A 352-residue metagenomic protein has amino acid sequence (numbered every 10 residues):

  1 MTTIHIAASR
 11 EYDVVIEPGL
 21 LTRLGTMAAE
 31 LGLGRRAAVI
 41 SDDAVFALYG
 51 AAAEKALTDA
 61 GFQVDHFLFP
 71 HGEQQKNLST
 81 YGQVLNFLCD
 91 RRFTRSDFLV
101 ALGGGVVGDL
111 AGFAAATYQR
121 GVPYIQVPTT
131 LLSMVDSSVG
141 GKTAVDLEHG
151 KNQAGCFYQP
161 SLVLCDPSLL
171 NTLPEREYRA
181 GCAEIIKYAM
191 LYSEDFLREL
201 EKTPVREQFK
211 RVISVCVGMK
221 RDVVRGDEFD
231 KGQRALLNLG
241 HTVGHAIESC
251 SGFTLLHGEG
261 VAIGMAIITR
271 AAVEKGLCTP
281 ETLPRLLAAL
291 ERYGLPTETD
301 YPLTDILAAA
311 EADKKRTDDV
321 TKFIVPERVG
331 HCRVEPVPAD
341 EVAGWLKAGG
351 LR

Functional and structural regions predicted by a protein language model:
M1-D97: ATP/NTP phosphate-donor binding region
V15, F113-E201: A glycine/threonine-rich phosphate-anchoring loop and its flanking beta-alpha core in nucleotide/phosphate-binding
L31-G32, R92-T94, T117-Y118, D146-L147 (+4 more regions): Solvent-exposed alpha-helices and their adjacent loops that cap or buttress functional pockets in soluble metabolic
L85-L102, A111-Q126: Non-catalytic interfacial helical region
V106-F113, M134, A246: Short glycine/serine/threonine-rich phosphate/pyrophosphate-binding segments that cradle anionic phosphate groups
A183-I185, L277-R352: C-terminal charged capping/lid subdomain of soluble metabolic enzymes
R198-D305: Active-site segments that bind and position negatively charged phosphate/pyrophosphate groups
